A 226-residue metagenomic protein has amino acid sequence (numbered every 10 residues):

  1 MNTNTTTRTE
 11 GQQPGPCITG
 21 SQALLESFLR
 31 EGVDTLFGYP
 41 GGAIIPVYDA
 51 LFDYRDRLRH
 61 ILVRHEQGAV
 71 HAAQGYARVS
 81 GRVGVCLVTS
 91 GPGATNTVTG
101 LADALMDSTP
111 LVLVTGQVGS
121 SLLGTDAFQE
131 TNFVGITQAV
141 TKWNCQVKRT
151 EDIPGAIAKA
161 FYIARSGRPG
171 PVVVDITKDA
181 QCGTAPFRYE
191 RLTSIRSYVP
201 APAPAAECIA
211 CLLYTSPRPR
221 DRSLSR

Functional and structural regions predicted by a protein language model:
N2, T6-T9, F52-D56, Q138-V140 (+1 more regions): Gly-rich Lys/Arg/Thr-decorated short loops/hinges at beta-loop-alpha junctions or inter-strand turns that position
N2-G93, R220: Thiamine diphosphate
D34, P110, G170: Short acidic/polar active-site loop segments enriched in Thr and Asp
R82, F128-G167, P200: Conserved thiamine diphosphate
L87-T89, V112-G116, K148, D175-T177: Short beta-strand segments
P92-T141: Glycine/threonine-rich beta-strand-loop-alpha-helix active-site module that forms ligand/phosphate-binding
I163-L213: Conformationally flexible catalytic loops at phosphate/diphosphate-handling active centers
Y214-D221: Conserved small/polar residues in nucleotide/adenosyl-binding loops
